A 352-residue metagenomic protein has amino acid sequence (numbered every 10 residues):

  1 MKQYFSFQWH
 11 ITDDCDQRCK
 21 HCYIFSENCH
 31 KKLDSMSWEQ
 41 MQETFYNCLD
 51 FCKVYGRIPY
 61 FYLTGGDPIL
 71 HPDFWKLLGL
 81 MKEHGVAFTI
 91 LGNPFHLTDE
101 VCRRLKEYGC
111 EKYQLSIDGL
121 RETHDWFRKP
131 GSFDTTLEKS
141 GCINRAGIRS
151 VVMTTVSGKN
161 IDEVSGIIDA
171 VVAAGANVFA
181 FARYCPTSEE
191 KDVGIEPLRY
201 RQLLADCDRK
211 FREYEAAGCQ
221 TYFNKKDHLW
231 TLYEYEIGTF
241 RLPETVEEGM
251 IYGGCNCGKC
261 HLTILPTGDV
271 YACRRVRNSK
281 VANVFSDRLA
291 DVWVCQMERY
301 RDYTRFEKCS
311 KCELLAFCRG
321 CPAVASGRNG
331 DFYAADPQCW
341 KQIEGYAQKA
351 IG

Functional and structural regions predicted by a protein language model:
M1, G249, L265-D269, C273 (+2 more regions): Radical SAM enzyme core and accessory elements
M1-E111: Conserved alpha-helical substructure of the radical SAM core
H10, L49-L63, K82-T89, C110-Q114 (+1 more regions): Conserved C-terminal portion of the radical SAM core fold that forms the substrate/S-adenosylmethionine-binding
N28-C29, P68-L70, P94-D99, K112-P130 (+2 more regions): Conserved radical SAM core fold
N28-S35, W126-S132, V193-P197, G327: Short glycine-enriched, charge-decorated loop/helix-capping segments at active-site entrances that position
R199-E244, D269-G320: C-terminal accessory region of radical SAM enzymes
C255-K259: Short, small/polar residue-rich loop motifs at catalytic or cofactor-binding pockets
